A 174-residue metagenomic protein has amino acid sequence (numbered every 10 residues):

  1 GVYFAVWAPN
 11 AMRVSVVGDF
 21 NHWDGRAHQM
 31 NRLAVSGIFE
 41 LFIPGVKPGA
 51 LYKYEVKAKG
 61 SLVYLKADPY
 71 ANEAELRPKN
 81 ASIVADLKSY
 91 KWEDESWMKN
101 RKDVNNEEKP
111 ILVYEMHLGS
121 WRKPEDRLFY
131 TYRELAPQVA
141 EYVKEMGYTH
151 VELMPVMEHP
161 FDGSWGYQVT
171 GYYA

Functional and structural regions predicted by a protein language model:
G1-Y3, N31-E115, S120-R127, E134: The feature marks proteins involved in alpha-glucan
W7-V14, K47: Short proline/glycine-enriched turn/loop motifs at strand-loop junctions of beta-rich domains
A8, W23-G25, L41: Beta-strand-enriched, solvent-exposed domains that form extended recognition/catalytic surfaces
V14-V16, Y52: Short beta-strand elements bearing conserved aromatic residues within extracellular beta-rich modules
V17, G119, M154: Conserved residues at the C-terminal ends of beta-strands
D19-D24, K59: Change "in extracellular beta-sheet-rich domains … of secreted and cell-surface proteins" to "in beta-sheet-rich domains
Y130, Y142-A174: Aromatic-lined carbohydrate-binding/catalytic grooves of carbohydrate-active enzymes
